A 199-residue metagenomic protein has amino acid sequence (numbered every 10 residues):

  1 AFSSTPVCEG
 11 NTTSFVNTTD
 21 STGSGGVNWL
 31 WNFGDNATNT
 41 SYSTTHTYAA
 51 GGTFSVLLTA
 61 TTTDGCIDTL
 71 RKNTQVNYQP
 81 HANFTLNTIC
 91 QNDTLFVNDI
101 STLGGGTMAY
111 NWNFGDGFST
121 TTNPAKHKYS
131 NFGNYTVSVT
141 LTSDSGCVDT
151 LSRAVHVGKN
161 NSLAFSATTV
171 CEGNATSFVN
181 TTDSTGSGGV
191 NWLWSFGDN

Functional and structural regions predicted by a protein language model:
A1-N199: Extracellular/lumenal mature domains of secreted and surface-exposed proteins
